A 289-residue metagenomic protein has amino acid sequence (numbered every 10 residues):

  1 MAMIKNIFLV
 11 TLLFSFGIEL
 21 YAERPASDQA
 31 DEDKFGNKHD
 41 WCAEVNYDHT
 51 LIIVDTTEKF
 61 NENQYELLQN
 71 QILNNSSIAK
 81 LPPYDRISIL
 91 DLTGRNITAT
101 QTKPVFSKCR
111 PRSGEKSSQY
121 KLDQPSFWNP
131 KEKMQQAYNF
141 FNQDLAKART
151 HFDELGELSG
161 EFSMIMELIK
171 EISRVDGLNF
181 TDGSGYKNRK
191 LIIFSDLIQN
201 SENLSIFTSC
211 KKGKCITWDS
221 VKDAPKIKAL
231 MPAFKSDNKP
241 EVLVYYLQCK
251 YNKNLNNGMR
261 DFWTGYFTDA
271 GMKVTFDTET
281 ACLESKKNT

Functional and structural regions predicted by a protein language model:
I4-S15: Sec-dependent N-terminal signal peptides
Y21-I52, T57-Y65: Acidic, polar low-complexity linker/tail segments
E44-I52, P83-I89, R189-L191, P232-K250 (+1 more regions): Hydrophobic beta-strand segments of well-ordered beta-sheets in folded domains
N46-N129, K190-I192: Von Willebrand factor
F60-Q64, N96-Q101, Q199-L204, N252-N257 (+1 more regions): Extracytoplasmic/secreted cell-surface and envelope-processing proteins
S117-Y186: Von Willebrand factor
I198-L255: VWA/integrin I-like adhesion module and closely mimicked acidic/polar interface patches used
L243-V244, C249-T289: A cross-kingdom marker for long, charged
